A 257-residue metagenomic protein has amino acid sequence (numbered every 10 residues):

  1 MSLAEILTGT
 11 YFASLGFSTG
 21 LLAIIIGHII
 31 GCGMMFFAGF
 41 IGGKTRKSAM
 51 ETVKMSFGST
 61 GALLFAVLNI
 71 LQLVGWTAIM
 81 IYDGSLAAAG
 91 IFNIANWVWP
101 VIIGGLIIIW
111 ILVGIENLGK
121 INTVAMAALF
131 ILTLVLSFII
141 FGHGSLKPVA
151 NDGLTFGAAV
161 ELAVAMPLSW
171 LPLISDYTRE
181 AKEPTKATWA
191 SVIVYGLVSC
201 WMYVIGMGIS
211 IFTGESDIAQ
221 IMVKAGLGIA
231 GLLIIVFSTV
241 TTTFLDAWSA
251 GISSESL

Functional and structural regions predicted by a protein language model:
M1-E5, S137-H143, V149-I211, K224-D246: Hydrophobic, membrane-embedded alpha-helices of multi-pass small-molecule transporters
M1-E51, M55-F57, G61, F65 (+4 more regions): Transmembrane helix-boundary motif of multi-pass solute transporters/channels
T10-S14, F40, I79, D83-I91 (+3 more regions): Membrane-water interface regions at transmembrane-helix termini and the short interhelical loops of multi-pass membrane
I25, F37-F40, V67-G75, I102-I109 (+2 more regions): Hydrophobic alpha-helical transmembrane segments of multi-pass membrane proteins
T45-L73, N93-I94, M222-G231: Transmembrane-helix boundary/entry motifs in multi-pass membrane transporters
G61-I94, T239-S256: Hydrophobic transmembrane alpha-helices that form the core helical bundles of multi-pass secondary transporters
F65-I70, I91-V113, M126-S137, F156-I174 (+3 more regions): Transmembrane alpha-helical segments of multi-pass small-molecule transport proteins
N122-F130, K186-I193: Cytoplasmic-side transmembrane-helix entry/capping segments in multi-pass membrane proteins
